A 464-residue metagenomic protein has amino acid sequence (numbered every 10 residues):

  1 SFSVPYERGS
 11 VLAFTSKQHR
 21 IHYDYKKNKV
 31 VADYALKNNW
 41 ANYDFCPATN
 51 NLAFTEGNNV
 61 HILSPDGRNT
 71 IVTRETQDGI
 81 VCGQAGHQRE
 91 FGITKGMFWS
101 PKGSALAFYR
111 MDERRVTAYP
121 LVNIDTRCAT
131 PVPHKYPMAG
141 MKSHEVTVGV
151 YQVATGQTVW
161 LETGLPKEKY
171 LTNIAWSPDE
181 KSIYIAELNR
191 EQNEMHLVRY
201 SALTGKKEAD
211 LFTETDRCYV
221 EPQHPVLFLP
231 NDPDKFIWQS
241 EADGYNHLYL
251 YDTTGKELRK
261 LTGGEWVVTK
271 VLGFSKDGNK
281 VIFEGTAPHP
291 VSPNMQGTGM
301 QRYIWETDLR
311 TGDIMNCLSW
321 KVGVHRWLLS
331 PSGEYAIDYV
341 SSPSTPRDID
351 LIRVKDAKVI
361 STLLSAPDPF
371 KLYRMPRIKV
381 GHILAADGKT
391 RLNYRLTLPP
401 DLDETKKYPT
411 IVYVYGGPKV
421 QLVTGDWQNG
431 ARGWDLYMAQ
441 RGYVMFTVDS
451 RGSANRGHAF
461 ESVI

Functional and structural regions predicted by a protein language model:
S1-D338, P343-R347, L351-I352, R391 (+1 more regions): Beta-propeller folds
T117-A118, A175, E180, A186 (+1 more regions): Serine-hydrolase catalytic core recognition
